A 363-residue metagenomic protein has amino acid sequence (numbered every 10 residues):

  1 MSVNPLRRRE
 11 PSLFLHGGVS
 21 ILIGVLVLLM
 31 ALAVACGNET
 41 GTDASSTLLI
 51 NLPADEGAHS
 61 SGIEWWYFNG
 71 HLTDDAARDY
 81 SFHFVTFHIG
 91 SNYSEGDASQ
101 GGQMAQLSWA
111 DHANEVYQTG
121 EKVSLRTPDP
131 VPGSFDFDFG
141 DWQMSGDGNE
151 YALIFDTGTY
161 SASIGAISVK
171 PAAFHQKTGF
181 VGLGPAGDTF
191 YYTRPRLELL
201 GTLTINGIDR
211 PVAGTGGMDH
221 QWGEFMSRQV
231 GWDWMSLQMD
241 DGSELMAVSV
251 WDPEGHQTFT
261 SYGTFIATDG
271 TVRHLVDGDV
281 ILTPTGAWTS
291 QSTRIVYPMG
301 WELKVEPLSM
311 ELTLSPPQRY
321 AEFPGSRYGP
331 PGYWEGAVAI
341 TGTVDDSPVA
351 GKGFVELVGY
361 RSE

Functional and structural regions predicted by a protein language model:
M1-H16: N-terminal secretory signal peptides that target proteins for export/translocation
V3-R7, V27, T42, S60: Extended interaction regions within the primary functional domain
L13-L28: Sec-dependent N-terminal signal peptides
L32-A35: C-terminal motif of bacterial Sec signal peptides marking the signal peptidase cleavage site
N38-E363: Structured soluble/peripheral alpha/beta segments that form catalytic or ligand/cofactor-binding pockets
